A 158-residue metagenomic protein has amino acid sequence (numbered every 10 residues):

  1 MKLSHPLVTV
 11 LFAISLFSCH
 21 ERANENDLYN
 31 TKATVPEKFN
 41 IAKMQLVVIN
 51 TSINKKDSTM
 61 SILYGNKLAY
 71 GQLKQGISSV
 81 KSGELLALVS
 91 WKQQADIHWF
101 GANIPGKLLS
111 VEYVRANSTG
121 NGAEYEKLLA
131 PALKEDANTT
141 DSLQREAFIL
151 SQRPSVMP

Functional and structural regions predicted by a protein language model:
M1-L7: Bacterial N-terminal signal peptides that target proteins for export
C19-R22: Bacterial signal peptide processing site
N26-A137: Extracytoplasmic c-type cytochrome modules immediately beyond a signal peptide or single-pass transmembrane anchor
G83, Y113, S142-M157: The canonical Cys-X-X-Cys-His
